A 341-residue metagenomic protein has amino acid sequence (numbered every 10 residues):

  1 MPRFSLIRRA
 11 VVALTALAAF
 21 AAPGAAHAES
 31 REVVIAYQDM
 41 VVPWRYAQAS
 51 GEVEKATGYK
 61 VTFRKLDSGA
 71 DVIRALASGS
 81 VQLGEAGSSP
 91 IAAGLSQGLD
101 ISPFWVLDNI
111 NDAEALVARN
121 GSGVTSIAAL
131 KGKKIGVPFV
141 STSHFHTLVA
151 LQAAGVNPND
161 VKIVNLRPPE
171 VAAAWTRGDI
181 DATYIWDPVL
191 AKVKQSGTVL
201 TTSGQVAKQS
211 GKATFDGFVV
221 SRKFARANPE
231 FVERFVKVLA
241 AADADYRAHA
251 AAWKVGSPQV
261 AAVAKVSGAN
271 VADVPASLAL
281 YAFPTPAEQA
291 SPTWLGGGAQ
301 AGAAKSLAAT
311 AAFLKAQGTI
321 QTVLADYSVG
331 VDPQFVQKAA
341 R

Functional and structural regions predicted by a protein language model:
P2-A13: Bacterial N-terminal signal peptides that target proteins for export
V12-A22: Bacterial N-terminal signal peptides
A22-A28: Sec/Tat signal peptide C-region and signal peptidase I cleavage site
E29-E170, D181-D187: Short, glycine-/small- and polar/acidic-enriched structural segments that line small-molecule recognition paths
Y37-D39, F104-A113, K194-Q195, L200-T214 (+1 more regions): Short Pro/Gly-enriched coil loops immediately N-terminal to beta-strands
S89, E170-G268: Pocket-lining segment of extracytoplasmic ligand-binding domains
R226-A316: Secondary-structure end/capping motifs
A303-R341: Conserved C-terminal helix/tail region of periplasmic/extracytoplasmic solute-binding proteins
